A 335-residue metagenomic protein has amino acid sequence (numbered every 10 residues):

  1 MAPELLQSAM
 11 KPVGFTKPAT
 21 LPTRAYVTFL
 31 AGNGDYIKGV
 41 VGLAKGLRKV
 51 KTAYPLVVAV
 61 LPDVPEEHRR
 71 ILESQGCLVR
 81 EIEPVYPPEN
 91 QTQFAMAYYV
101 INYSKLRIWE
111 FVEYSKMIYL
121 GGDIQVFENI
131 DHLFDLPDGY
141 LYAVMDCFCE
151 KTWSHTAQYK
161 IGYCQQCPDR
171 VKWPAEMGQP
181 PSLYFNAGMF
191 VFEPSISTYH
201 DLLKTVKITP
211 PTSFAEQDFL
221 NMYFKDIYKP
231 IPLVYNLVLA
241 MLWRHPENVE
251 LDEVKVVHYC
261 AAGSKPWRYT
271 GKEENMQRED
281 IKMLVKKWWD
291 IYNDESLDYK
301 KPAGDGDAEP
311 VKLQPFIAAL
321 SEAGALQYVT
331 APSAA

Functional and structural regions predicted by a protein language model:
M1-A335: Glycosyltransferase catalytic domains, chiefly GT-A lineage
